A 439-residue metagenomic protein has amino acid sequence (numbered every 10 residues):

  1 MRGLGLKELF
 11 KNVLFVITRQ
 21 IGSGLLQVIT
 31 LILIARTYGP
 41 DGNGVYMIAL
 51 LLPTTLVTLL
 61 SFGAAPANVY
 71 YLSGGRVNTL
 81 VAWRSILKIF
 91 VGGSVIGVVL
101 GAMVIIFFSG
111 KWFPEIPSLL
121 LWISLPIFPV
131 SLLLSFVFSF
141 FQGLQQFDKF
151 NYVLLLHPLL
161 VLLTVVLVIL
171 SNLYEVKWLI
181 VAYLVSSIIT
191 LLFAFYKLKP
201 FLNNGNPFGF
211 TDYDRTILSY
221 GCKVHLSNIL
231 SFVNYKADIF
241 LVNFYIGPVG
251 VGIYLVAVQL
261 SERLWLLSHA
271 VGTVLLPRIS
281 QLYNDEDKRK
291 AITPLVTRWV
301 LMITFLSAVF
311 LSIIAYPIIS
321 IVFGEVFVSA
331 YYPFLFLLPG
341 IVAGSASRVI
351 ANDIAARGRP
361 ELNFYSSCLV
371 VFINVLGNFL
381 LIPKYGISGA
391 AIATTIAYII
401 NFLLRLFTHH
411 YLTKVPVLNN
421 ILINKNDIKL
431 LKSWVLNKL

Functional and structural regions predicted by a protein language model:
M1-L9, D148, N172, V176-I180 (+3 more regions): Interhelical loop/hinge segments that connect adjacent transmembrane helices in multipass membrane
G5-A65, A102, I127, C222-V249 (+2 more regions): Signature of the first transmembrane helix
L6, Y71-G74, V130-V153, L338-L369: Membrane-interface junctions at transmembrane-helix termini in multi-pass inner-membrane proteins
F10, F107-S124, I313-V342: Interfacial segments at transmembrane-helix termini and the short loops linking adjacent helices
K11-Q27, L156-H157, L179-L198, F210-P277 (+2 more regions): Transmembrane helical elements of multi-pass membrane transporters/channels
N12-S23, A49, T58-I106, E115 (+3 more regions): Membrane-water interface segments that mark the loop-to-transmembrane alpha-helix transition
Q27, L60-V77, G143, A257 (+3 more regions): Helix-loop junctions and terminal segments of transmembrane helices in multi-pass membrane transport/translocation
S118, W122, N151-P200, L369-I373 (+1 more regions): Hydrophobic alpha-helical transmembrane segments
